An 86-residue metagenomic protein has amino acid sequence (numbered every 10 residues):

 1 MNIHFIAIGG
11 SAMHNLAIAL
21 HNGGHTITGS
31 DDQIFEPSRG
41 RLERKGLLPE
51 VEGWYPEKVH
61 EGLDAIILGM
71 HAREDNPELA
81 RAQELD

Functional and structural regions predicted by a protein language model:
M1-D86: N-terminal leader/targeting and accessory segments in enzymes
